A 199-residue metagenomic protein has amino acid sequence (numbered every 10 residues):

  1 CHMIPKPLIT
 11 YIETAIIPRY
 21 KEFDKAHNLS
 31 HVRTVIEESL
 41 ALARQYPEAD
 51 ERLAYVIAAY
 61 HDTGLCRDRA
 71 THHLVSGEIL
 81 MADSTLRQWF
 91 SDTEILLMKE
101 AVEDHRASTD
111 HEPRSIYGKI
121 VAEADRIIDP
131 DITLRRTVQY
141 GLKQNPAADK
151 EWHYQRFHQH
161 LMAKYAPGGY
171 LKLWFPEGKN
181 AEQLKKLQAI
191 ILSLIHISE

Functional and structural regions predicted by a protein language model:
M3-P18: Short alpha-helical hairpin
I4, Y20-E48, Y60, T109-S198: Divalent metal-dependent phosphate-bond-processing catalytic cores, especially two-metal-ion Mg2+/Mn2+ enzymes that act
Y20-F23, A43, D62-R67, S84 (+2 more regions): Short amphipathic alpha-helical interaction patches enriched in hydrophobic/aromatic residues with interspersed Lys/Arg
V35, T71-L86: An active-site-proximal "capping" alpha-helix that borders the catalytic cofactor pocket
E51-D68, H72, S76, L96-R106: His-Asp-centered metal-binding catalytic motifs of divalent-metal-dependent phosphohydrolases/nucleases
I79-D110: Hydrophobic, well-structured mid-protein blocks that either form specific transmembrane helices
